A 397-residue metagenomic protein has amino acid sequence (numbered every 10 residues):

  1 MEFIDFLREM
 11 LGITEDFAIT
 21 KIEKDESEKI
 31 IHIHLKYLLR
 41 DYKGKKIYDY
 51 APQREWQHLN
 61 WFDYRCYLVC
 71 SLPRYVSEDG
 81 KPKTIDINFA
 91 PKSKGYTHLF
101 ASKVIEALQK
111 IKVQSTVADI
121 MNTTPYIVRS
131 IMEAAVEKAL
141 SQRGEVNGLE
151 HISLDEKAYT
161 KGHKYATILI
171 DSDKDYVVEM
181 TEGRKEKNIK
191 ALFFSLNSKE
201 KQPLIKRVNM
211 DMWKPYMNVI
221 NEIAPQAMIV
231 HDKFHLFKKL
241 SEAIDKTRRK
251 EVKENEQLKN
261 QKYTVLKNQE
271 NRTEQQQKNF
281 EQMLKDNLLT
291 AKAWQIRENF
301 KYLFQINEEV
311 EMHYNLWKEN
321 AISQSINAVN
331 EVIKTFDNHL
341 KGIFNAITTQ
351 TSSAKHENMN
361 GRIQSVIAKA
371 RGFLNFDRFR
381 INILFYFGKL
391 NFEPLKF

Functional and structural regions predicted by a protein language model:
M1-I87: Short, conserved DNA-binding cores of transcription-related domains
Y37, S77, S153-A158, K185 (+1 more regions): Short, flexible loop/turn elements at secondary-structure junctions
Q53-H163, Q202-P203, I343-F344: Short, positively charged, Gly/Tyr-enriched micro-motifs that form contact patches at catalytic or ligand/partner
T84-N88, I170-Y176: Gly-rich Lys/Arg/Thr-decorated short loops/hinges at beta-loop-alpha junctions or inter-strand turns that position
S93-Y96, V177-K201: Active-site beta-loop-alpha junctions of metal-dependent nucleic acid enzymes, especially the RNase H-like/DDE
T124, A135-A139, M212, A227 (+2 more regions): The DNA-recognition helices of helix-turn-helix-type DNA-binding domains
K161-K164, D171-D175, E182, E200-V230 (+2 more regions): Acidic/histidine-rich catalytic cores and adjacent linkers of DNA breakage/strand-transfer/modification proteins
L236-E256: Short alpha-helix plus adjacent loop in nuclease-associated cores
